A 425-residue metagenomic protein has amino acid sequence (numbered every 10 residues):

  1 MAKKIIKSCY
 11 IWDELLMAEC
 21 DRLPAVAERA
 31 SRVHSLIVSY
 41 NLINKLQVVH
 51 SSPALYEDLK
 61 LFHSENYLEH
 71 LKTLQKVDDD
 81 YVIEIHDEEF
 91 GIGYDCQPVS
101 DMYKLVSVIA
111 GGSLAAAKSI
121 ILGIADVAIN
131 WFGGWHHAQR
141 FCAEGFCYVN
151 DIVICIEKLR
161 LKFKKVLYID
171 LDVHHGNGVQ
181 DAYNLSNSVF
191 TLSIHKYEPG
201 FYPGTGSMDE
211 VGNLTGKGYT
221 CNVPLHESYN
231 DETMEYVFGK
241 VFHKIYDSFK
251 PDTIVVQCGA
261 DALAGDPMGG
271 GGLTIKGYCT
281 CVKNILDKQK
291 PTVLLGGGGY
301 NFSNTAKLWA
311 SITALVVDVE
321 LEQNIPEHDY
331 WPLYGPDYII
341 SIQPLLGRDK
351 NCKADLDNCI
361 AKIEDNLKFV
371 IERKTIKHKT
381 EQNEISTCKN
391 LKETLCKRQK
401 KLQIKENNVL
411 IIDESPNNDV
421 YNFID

Functional and structural regions predicted by a protein language model:
M1-I11, L16-M17, H70-D425: A general "terminal functional-core" signal
M1-N66, V77: N-terminal low-complexity, Ser/Thr- and acidic-residue-enriched intrinsically disordered segments
